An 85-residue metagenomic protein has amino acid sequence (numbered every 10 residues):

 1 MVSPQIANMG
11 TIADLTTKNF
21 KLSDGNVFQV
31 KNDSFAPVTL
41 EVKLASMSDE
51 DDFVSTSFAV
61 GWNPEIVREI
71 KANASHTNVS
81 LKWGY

Functional and structural regions predicted by a protein language model:
M1-Y85: Surface-exposed, low-hydrophobicity beta-strand/loop segments enriched in small/polar/acidic residues
